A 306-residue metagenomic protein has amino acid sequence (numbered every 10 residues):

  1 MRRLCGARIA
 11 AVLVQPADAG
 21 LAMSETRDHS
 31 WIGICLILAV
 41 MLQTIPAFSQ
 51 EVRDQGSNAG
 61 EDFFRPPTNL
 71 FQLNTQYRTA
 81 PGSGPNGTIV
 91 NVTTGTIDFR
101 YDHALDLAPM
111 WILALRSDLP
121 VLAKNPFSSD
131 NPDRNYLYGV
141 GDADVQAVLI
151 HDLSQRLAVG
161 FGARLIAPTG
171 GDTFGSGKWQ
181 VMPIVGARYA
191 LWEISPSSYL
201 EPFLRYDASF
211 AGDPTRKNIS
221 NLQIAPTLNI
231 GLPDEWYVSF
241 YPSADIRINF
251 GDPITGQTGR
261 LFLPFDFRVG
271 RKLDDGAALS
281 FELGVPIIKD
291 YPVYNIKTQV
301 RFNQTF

Functional and structural regions predicted by a protein language model:
C5, I9, A22-I34: Bacterial N-terminal signal peptides that target proteins for export
V12: N-terminal basic, Ser/Thr-rich segments that initiate or prime the first beta/alpha elements at protein or domain
P16: Cationic, low-complexity basic patches in intrinsically disordered or flexible, solvent-exposed regions
E25, A47-F48: A secondary-structure micro-motif
G33-T44: Bacterial N-terminal signal peptides
S49-G212, N218-F306: Transmembrane beta-barrel domains of Gram-negative outer membranes and organellar outer membranes
